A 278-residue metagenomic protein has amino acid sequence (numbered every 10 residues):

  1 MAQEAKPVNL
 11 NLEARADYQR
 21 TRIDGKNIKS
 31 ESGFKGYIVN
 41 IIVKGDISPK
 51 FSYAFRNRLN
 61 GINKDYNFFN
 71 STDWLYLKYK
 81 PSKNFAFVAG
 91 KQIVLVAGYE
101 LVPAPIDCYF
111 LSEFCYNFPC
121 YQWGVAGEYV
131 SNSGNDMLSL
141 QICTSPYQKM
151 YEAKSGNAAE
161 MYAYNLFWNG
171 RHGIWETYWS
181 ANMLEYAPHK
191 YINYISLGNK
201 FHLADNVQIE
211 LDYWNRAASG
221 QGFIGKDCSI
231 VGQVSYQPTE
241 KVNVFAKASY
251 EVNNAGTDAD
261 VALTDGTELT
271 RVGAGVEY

Functional and structural regions predicted by a protein language model:
E4-R20, S30-Y147, N169-G173: Outer membrane beta-barrel
R15-K29, D65, Y76, K80 (+3 more regions): Outer-membrane beta-barrel pore domains
I28-S30, A104-F110, S155-A159, V261-D265: Flexible, surface-exposed loop regions and adjacent strand-edge segments of Gram-negative outer-membrane beta-barrel
F34-G36, N70, C120-Y121, A159-A163 (+3 more regions): Membrane-spanning beta-strands of outer-membrane beta-barrel proteins
K35-Y37, L111-Y116, E152-A153, H202-D205 (+1 more regions): Glycine-rich loops and low-complexity Gly/Arg-rich segments that provide flexible linkers or classic glycine-based
S112-P119, G156-E160, S249: Short, well-structured alpha-helical patches and their helix-loop capping segments that border functional surfaces
S139-N193: Loop-centered beta-sheet repeat module
